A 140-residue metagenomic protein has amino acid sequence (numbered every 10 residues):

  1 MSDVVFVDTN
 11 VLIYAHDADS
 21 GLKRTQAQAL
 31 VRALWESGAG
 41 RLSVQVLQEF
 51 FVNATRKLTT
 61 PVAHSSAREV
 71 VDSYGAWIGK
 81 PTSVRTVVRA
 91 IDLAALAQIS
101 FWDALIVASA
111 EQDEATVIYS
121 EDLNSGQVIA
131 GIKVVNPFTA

Functional and structural regions predicted by a protein language model:
M1-L42, K57-S65: Short, well-structured N-terminal submotif of metal-dependent ribonuclease cores
S2-V4, V107-A140: Acidic, PIN/NYN-like endoribonuclease modules and their adjacent C-terminal/linker elements
A15, A33-S37, N53-K57, S73-I78 (+1 more regions): Alpha-helix C-capping/helix-to-loop hinge sites
T25-Q28, R32, R68, D72 (+1 more regions): Generic alpha-helical structural signal
A63-V71, W77-V88, L96, L123-A140: Short acidic, glycine/proline-enriched helix-loop-strand junctions
A76-E121: Active-site neighborhoods of divalent-metal-dependent phosphate/nucleic-acid chemistry enzymes
